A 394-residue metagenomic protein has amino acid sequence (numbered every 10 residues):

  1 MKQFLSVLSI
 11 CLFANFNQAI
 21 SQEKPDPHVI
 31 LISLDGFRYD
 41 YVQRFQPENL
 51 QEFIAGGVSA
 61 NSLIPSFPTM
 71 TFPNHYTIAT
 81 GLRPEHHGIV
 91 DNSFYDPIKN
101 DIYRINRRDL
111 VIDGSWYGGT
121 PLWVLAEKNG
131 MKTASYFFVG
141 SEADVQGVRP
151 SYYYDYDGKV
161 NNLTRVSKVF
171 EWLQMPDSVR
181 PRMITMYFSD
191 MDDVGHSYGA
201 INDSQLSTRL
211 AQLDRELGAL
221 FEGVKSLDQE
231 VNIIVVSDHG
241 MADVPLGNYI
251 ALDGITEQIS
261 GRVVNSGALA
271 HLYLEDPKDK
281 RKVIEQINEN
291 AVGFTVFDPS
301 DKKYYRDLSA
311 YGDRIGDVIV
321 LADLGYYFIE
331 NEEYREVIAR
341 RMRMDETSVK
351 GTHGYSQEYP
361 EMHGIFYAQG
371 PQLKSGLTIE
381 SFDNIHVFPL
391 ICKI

Functional and structural regions predicted by a protein language model:
M1-P25: Bacterial Sec-dependent N-terminal signal peptides
D26-R38, E52-F53, I78, A126 (+9 more regions): Beta-strand elements within well-structured catalytic alpha/beta cores of enzymes that handle phosphate/sulfate esters
V42-H87: Short, structured active-site-proximal loop/turn typified by the sulfatase FGly-forming signature C/S-X-P-X-R
L82-I201, I329: His/Asp/Glu-rich, glycine-adjacent segments that coordinate divalent cations and/or stabilize oxyanion chemistry on
E85, S151-M175, L206-R215, D253-L269: Acidic, His- and aromatic-enriched active-site or binding-groove loops in soluble protein domains that engage sugars
N162-Q174, M191-I233, K282, I391: A long, amphipathic alpha-helix that forms part of the scaffold/cap immediately adjacent to metal-dependent active
E230, H239-E275: Acidic/histidine-rich catalytic neighborhood
G267-T378, F382-K393: Active-site neighborhoods of enzymes that stabilize oxyanions during catalysis
